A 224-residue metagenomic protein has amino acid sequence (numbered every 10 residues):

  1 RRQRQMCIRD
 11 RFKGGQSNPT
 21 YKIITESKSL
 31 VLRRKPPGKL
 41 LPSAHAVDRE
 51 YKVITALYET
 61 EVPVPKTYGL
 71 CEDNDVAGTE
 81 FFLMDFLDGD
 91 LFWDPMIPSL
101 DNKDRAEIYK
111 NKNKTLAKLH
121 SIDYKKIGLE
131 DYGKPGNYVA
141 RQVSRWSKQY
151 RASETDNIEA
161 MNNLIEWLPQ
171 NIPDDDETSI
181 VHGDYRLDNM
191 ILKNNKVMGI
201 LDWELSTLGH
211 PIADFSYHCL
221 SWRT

Functional and structural regions predicted by a protein language model:
Q3-I8: Short, small-residue-biased leader/transition segments that mark boundaries at the very start of proteins
F12-I180: ATP-binding pocket architecture of kinase catalytic cores
K28, K196-V197: Short acidic/polar mixed-charge low-complexity motifs
I180-H182, L187: Catalytic-loop of the protein kinase fold
M190-L192: Hydrophobic residue at the +6 position relative to the catalytic HRD Asp in the kinase catalytic loop
L201-S206: Activation of the activation-loop gatekeeper triad in protein kinase-fold domains
A213-T224: Active-site activation/catalytic loop segments of kinase-like enzymes and analogous catalytic loops in related
